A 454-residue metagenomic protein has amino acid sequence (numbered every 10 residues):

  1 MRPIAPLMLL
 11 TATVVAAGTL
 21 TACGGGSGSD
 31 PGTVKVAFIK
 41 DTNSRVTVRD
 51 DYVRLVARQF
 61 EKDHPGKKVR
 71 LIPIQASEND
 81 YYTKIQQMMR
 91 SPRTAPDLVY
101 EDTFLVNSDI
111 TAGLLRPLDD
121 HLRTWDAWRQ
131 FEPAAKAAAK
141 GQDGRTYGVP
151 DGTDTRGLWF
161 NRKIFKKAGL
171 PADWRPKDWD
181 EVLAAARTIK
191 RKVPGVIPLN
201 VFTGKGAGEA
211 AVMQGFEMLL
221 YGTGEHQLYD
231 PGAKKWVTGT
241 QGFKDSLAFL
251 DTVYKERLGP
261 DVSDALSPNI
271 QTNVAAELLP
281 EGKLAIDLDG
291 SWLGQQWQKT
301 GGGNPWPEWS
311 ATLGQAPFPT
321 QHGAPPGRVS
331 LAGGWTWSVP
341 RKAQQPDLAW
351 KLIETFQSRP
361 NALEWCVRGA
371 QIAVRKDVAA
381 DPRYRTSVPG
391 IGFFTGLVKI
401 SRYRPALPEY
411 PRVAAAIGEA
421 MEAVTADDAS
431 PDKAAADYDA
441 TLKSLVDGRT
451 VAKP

Functional and structural regions predicted by a protein language model:
R2-A12, A16-A112, K433, D437 (+1 more regions): Conserved N-terminal structural module of periplasmic/extracytoplasmic solute-binding proteins
A95-D97, A127-F165, I197, P325-S330 (+1 more regions): A structural signal for short loop-to-beta-strand junctions that line the ligand-binding cleft of periplasmic/secreted
T103-G157, V212, G314-A316: Hinge/lid segment of periplasmic solute-binding proteins
D119-F131, R175, T203-A210, T223-D245 (+5 more regions): Short, solvent-exposed loop/beta-turn-alpha elements that line the ligand-binding surface or hinge of extracytoplasmic
R145-D151, R156, E181-W236, Q241-G242 (+1 more regions): Extracytoplasmic/periplasmic solute-binding protein
A168, K255-P260, K299-G369: Extracytoplasmic/periplasmic substrate-recognition and gating elements
A185-R187, G232-S267, G314, F318: Glycine-centered hinge/linker elements that transmit conformational signals in sensory and ligand-binding systems
A316-F318, C366-E419, G448-P454: Long, aromatic- and glycine/proline-rich binding clefts that accommodate carbohydrate-like moieties
